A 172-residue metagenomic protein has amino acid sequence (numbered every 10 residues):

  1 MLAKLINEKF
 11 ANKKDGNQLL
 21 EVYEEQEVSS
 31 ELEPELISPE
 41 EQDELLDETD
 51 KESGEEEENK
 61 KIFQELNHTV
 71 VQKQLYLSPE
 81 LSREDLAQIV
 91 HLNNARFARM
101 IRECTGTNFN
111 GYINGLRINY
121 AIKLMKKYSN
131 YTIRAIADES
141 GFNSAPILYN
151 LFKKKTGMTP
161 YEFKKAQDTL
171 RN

Functional and structural regions predicted by a protein language model:
L5-A135, L151, Y161-E162, A166-R171: Membrane-proximal linker segments that couple transmembrane helices to downstream signaling/catalytic modules
H91, G141-F142: Central "turn" residue of the DNA-binding helix-turn-helix
A95, A145-P146: Key DNA-contact positions within bacterial/archaeal DNA-binding proteins
R134, N143-A145: Short, polar N-cap/turn motifs at the start of nucleic acid-interacting alpha helices
D138: Cysteine protease catalytic core and zymogen-processing segment of caspase-like enzymes
M158: Glycine/Thr-rich phosphate-binding loops of Rossmann-like dinucleotide-binding domains
